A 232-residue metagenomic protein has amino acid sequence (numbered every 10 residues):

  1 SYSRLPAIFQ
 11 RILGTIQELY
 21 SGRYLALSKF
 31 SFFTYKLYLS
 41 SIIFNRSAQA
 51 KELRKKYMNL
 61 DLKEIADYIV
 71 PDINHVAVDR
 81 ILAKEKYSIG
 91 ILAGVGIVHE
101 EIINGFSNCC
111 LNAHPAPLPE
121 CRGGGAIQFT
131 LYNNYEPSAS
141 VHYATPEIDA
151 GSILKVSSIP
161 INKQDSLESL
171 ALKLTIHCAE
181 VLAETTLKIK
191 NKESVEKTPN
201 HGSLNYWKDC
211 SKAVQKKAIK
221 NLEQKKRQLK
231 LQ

Functional and structural regions predicted by a protein language model:
S1-Q232: One-carbon transfer enzymes
